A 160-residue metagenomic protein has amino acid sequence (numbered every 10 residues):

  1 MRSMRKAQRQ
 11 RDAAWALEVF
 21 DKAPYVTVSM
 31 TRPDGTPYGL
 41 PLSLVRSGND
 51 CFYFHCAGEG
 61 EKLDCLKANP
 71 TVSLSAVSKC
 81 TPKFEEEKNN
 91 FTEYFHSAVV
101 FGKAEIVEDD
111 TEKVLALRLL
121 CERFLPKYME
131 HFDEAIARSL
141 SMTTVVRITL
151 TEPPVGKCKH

Functional and structural regions predicted by a protein language model:
M1-K22: Extreme N-terminal tail/first-helix region
R2-A7, K79-H160: Charged, gly/pro-rich active-site loop segments
Q10-R11, K22-T27, Y128-E130: Short Pro/Gly-enriched beta-strand edge/turn motifs at strand-loop
D21-A23, P37-G39, S47-N49, K67-T71 (+2 more regions): Short connector loops at helix/strand junctions that flank enzyme active sites, especially segments positioning acidic
A23-G58, L74: Short beta-strand segments
T27, Y53, S73, F101 (+1 more regions): Beta-strand secondary-structure signal
E59-L63, S73, P82: Histidine-centered metal-chelating micro-motifs
L63-A68, E85-E86: A short, polar/proline- and glycine-enriched secondary-structure boundary/capping micro-motif
